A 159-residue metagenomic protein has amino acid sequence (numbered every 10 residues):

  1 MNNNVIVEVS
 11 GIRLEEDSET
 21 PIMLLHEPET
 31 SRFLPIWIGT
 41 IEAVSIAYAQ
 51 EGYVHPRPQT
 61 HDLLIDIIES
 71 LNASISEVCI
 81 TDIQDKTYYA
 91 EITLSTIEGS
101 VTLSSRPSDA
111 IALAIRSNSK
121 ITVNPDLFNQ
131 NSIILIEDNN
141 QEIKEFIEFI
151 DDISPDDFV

Functional and structural regions predicted by a protein language model:
M1-V159: Divalent-cation
